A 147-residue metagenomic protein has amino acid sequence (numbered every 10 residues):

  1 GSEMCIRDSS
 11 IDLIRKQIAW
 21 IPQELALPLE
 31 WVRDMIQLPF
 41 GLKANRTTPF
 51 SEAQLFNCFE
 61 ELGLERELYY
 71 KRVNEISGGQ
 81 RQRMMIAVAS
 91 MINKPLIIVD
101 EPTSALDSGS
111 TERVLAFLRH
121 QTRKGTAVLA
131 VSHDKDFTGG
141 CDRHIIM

Functional and structural regions predicted by a protein language model:
G1-C5: Short, small-residue-biased leader/transition segments that mark boundaries at the very start of proteins
I6-A19, R123: ABC ATPase NBD coupling module
E24, E30-R46: Q-loop/switch helix immediately C-terminal to the Walker
P49-L68: Conserved ABC ATPase "signature" region
R72-I76, Q80: Conserved ABC ATPase signature
A89-S90: ABC ATPase C-loop
I97-E101: Catalytic Walker B motif of ABC-type/P-loop ATPase nucleotide-binding domains
S108-S110: Helix N-cap at the start of a conserved alpha-helix in ABC-type nucleotide-binding domains
